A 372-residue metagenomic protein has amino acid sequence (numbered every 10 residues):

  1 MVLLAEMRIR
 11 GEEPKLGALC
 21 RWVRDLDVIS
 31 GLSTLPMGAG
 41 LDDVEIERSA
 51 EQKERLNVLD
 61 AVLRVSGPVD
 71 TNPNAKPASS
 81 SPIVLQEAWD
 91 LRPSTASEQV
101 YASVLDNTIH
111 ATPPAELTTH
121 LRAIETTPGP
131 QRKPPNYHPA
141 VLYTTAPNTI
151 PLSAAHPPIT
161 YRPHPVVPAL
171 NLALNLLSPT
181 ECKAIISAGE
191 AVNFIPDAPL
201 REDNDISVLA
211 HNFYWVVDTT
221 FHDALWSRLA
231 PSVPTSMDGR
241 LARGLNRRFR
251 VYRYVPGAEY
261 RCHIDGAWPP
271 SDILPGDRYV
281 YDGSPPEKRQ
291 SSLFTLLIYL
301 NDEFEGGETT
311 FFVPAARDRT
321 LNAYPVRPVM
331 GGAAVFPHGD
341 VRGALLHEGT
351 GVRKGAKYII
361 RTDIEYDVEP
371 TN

Functional and structural regions predicted by a protein language model:
M1-A333, G339-N372: Fe(II)/2-oxoglutarate oxygenase catalytic core
